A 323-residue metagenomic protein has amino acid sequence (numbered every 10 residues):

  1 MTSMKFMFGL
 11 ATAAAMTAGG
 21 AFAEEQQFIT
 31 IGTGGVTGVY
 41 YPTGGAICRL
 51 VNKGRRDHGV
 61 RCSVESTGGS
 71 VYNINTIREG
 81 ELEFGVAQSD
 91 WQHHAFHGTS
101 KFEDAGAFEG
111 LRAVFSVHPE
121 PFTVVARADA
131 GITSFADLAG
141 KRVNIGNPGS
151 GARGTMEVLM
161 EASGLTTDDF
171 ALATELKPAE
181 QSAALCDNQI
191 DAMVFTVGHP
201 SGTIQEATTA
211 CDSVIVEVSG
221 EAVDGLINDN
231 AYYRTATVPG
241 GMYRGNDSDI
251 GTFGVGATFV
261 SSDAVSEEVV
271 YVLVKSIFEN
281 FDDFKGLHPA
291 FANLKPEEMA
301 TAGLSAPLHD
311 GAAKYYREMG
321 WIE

Functional and structural regions predicted by a protein language model:
M1-G9: Bacterial N-terminal signal peptides that target proteins for export
G9-T17: Bacterial N-terminal signal peptides
T17-A23: Sec/Tat signal peptide C-region and signal peptidase I cleavage site
E24-H94: N-terminal (or domain-start) structured segment
F28-G54, V60, S116, E120-D187 (+3 more regions): Bilobed "Venus flytrap"/periplasmic-binding protein-like clamshell domains and structurally analogous long
L82-H118, G198-S201: Acidic, polar ligand-binding/catalytic clefts
S89-W91, S100-K101, A130, T166-V265: Pocket-lining segment of extracytoplasmic ligand-binding domains
E180, D187-N188, V197-I215, G225-N228 (+2 more regions): An extracytoplasmic/periplasmic, membrane-proximal ligand-sensing/linker region
